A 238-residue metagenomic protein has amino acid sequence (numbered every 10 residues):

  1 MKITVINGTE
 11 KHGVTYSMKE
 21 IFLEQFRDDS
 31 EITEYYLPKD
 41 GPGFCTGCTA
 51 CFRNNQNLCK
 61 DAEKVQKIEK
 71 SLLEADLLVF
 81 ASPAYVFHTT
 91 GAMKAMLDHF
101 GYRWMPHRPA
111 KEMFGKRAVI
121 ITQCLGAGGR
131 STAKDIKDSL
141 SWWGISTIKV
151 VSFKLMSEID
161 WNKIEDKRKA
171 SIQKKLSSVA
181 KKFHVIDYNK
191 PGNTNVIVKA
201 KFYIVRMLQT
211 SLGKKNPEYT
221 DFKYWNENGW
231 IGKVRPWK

Functional and structural regions predicted by a protein language model:
M1-P109, A170-K238: N-terminal beta1-alpha1-beta2 submodule of the flavodoxin-like/Rossmannoid cofactor-binding fold
I6, F80, I120, D160-K163: Short coil/turn segments at secondary-structure junctions
G91, G129-K134, N162-K163: A short secondary-structure junction signal
P109-S152: Short, glycine-/small-residue-rich phosphate/pyrophosphate-handling segment
K154-I159: Active-site rim beta-loop-alpha module in soluble metabolic enzymes
